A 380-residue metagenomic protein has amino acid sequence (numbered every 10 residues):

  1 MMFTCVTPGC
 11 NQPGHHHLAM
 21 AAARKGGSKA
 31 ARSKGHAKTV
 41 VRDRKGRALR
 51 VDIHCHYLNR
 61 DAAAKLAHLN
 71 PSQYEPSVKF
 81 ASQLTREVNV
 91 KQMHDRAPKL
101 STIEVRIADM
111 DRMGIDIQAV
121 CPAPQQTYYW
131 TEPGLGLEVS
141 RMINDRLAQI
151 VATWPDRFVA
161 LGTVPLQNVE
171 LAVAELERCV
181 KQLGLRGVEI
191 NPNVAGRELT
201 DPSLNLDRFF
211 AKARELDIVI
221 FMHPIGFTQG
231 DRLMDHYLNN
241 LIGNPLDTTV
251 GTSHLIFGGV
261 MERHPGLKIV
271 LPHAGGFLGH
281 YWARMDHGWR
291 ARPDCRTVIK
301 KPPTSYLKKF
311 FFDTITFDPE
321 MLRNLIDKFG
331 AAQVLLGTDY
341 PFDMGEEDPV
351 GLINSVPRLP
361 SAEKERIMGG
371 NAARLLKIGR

Functional and structural regions predicted by a protein language model:
M1-L49, I53, D61-I117, D145-T153 (+7 more regions): Mid-to-C-terminal alpha-helical segments outside catalytic/metal-binding sites
V51-C55, Q118-V120, V159-G162, V188-I190 (+4 more regions): Hydrophobic faces of well-ordered beta-strands that scaffold small-molecule active sites in alpha/beta enzyme cores
H56, I225-G226, G275, P341: Catalytic metal-binding/acid-base residues of hydrolase active sites
R60, G230, L278-W282, H287 (+1 more regions): Short acidic/glycine-rich loop or secondary-structure boundary segments that cap or lie
A62-E75, G134-L137, A172, L176 (+3 more regions): Aromatic- and acidic-residue-enriched segments that line the glycan-binding/catalytic groove of carbohydrate-active
D116-G258: Active-site gating/metal-coordination segments in enzymes
T249-T252, A291-R296, T314-D318: A general structural motif
G259-L307: Aromatic-lined glycan-binding groove of carbohydrate-active enzymes
